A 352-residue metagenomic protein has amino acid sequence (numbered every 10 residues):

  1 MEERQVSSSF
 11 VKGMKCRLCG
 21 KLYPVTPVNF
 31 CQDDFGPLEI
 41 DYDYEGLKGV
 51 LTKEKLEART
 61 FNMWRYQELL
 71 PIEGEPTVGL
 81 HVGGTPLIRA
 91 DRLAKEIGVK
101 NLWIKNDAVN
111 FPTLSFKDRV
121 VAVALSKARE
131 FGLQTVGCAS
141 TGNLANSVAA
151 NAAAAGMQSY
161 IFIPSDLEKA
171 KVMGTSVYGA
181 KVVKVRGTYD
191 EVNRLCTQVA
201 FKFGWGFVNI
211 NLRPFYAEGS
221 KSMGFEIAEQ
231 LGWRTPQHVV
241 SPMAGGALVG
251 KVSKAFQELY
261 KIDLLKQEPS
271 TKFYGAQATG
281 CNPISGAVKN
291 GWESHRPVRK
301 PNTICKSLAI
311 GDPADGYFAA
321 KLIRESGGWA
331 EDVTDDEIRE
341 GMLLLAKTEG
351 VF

Functional and structural regions predicted by a protein language model:
M1-F352: PLP-dependent amino-acid enzyme catalytic core
